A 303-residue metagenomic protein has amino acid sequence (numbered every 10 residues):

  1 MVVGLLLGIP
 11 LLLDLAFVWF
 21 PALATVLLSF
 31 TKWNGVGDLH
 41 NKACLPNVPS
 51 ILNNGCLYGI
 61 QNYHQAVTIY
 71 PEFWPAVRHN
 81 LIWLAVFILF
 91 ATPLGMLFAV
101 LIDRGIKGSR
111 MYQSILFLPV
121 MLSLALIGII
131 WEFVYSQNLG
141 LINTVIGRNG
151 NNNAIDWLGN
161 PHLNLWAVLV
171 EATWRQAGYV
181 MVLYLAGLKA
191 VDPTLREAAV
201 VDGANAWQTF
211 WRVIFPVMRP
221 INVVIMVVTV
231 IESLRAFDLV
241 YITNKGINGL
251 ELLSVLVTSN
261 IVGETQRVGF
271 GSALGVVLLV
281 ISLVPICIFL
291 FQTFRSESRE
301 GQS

Functional and structural regions predicted by a protein language model:
V2-S303: A structural signal for multi-pass alpha-helical bundles of membrane permease subunits that mediate small-molecule
